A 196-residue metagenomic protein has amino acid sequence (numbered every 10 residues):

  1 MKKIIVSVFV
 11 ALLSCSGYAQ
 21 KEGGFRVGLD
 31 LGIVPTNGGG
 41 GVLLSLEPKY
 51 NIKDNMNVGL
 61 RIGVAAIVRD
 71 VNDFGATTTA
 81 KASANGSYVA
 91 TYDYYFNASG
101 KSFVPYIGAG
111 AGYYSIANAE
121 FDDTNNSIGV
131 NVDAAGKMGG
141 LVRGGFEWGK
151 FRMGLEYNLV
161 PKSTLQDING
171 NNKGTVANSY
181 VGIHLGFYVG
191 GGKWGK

Functional and structural regions predicted by a protein language model:
M1-G23, G192-K196: Cleavable N-terminal export/targeting peptides
Q20-G23, I116-F121, D133, N158-T175: A short, hydrophobic/aromatic-rich structural module that often spans a beta strand with its adjoining loop
G23-F25, G40-L44, A66, A82-Y88 (+4 more regions): Residues that define the transmembrane beta-barrel architecture of outer-membrane proteins
G23-G41, V58-A65, M153-V160: Transmembrane beta-strand segments that form the barrel wall of outer-membrane beta-barrel proteins
L31-I33, V42, E47-T124, L185-K196: Gram-negative (and chloroplast) outer-membrane scaffold detector with strong preference for beta-barrel transmembrane
I33-N37, G75-K81, T124-D133, G170-G174: Outer-membrane beta-barrel domain signature
Y50-D54, A119-L159: Extended low-complexity acidic/polar segments
R61, A65-D73, G140, E147-K196: Predominantly the C-terminal beta-signal and adjacent terminal strand-loop region of outer-membrane beta-barrel
